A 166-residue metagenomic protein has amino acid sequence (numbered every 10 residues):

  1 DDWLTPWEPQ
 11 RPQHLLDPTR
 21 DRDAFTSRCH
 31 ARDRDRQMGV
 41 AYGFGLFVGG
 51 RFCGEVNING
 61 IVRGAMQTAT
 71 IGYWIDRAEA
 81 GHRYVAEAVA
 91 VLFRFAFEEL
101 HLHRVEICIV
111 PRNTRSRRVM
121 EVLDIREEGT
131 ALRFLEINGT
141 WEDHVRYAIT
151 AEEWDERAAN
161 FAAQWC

Functional and structural regions predicted by a protein language model:
D1-A78, T140-C166: GNAT-family acyltransferases
D1-D2, L100, D124: Structural motif
P12, P111-R112, L135: Positions that flank functional sites
G72-Y73, G81-R83, H101, G129: Alpha-helical hinge/cap motifs
W74-I75, G81-F95, T114-V122: Conserved acetyl-CoA-binding loop-helix of GNAT-fold acetyltransferases
E99-C108: Conserved GNAT acetyl-CoA-binding A-motif
C108, R126-D143: Conserved catalytic-core motifs of GNAT/GCN5-like acyltransferases
